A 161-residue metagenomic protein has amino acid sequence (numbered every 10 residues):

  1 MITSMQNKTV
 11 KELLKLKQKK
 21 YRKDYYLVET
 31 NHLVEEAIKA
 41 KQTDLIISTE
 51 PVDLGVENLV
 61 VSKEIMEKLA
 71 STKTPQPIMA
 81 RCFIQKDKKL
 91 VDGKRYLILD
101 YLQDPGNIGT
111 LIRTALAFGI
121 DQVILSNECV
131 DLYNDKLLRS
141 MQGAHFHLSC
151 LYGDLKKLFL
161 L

Functional and structural regions predicted by a protein language model:
M1-E50, C129-V130: Boundary-proximal intrinsically disordered activation/regulatory segments immediately upstream of a helical core
M1-Q6, L59-S62, H147-L158: Short acidic-hydrophobic, aromatic-tinged amphipathic segments that line or gate anion-handling sites
R22-Y25, Q42-L45, V56-E57, Q122-V123 (+1 more regions): Short active-site oxyanion
L33-V34, M66, L158: A generic structural signal for short hydrophobic patches within well-formed alpha-helices
S48-P51, F83, Y101: Structural motif
D53-M66, K94: Active-site regions of enzymes building and remodeling cell-envelope glycoconjugates
K73, P77-V91: Acidic/glycine-rich phosphate/pyrophosphate-binding loops and surrounding catalytic core that coordinate Mg2+
L90-L161: RNA substrate-binding interface of SAM-dependent RNA methyltransferases
